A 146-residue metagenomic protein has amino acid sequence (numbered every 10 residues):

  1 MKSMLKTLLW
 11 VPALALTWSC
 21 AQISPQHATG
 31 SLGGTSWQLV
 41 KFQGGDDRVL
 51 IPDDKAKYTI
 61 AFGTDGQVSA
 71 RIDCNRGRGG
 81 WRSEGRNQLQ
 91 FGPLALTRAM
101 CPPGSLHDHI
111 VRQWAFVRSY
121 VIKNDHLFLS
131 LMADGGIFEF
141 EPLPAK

Functional and structural regions predicted by a protein language model:
L5, L9, W18-K146: Lipid interaction determinants
L14-A15: Short, linear, compositionally biased motifs with a strong N-terminal bias
